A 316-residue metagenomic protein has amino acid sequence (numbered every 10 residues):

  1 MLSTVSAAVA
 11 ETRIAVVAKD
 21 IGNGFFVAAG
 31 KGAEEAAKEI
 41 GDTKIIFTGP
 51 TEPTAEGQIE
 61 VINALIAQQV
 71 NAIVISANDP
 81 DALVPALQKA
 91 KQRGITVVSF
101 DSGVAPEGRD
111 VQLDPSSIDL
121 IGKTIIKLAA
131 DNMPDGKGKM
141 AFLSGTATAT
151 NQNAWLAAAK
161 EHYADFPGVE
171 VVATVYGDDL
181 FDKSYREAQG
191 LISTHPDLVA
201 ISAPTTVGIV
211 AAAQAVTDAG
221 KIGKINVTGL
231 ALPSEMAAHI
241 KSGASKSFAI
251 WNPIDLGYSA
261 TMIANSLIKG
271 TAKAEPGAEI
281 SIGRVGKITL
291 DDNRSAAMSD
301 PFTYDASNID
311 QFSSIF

Functional and structural regions predicted by a protein language model:
V5-A10: Sec/Tat signal peptide C-region and signal peptidase I cleavage site
R13-A36, I40, I45-E60, V70 (+3 more regions): Extracytoplasmic "Venus flytrap"
F25-E39, I121-I125, T150-V169, K183 (+3 more regions): Short, solvent-exposed amphipathic alpha-helices that sit in or adjacent to ligand/effector-binding or catalytic
E39-T51, K139-F142, Y163-D179: Short beta-strand elements in bilobed, periplasmic/extracellular small-molecule ligand-binding domains
Q58, L113-M140, K183-Y185, L232-M236 (+2 more regions): Hydrophobic alpha-helical segments within soluble ligand-binding/sensing domains
I66, A72-K91, A159, G177-H239: Hydrophobic alpha-helical
P80-L120, K127-D131, K139, P233-K246: Flexible loop/hinge segments that line or gate small-molecule binding clefts
A147, N151, H162, I263-F316: Hinge/cleft segment of the Venus flytrap/periplasmic-binding protein
